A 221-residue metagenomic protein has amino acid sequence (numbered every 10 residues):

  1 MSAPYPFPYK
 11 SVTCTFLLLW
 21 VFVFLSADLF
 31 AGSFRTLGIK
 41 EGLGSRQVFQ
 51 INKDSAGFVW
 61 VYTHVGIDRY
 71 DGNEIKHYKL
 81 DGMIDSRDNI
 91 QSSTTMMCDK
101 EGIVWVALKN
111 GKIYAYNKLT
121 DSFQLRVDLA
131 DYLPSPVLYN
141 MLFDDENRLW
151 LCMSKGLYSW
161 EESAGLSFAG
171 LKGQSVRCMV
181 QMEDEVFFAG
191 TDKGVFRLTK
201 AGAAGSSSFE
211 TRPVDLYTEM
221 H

Functional and structural regions predicted by a protein language model:
M1-H221: Carboxylate-rich, polar loop motifs that coordinate divalent cations or form catalytic acidic clusters
